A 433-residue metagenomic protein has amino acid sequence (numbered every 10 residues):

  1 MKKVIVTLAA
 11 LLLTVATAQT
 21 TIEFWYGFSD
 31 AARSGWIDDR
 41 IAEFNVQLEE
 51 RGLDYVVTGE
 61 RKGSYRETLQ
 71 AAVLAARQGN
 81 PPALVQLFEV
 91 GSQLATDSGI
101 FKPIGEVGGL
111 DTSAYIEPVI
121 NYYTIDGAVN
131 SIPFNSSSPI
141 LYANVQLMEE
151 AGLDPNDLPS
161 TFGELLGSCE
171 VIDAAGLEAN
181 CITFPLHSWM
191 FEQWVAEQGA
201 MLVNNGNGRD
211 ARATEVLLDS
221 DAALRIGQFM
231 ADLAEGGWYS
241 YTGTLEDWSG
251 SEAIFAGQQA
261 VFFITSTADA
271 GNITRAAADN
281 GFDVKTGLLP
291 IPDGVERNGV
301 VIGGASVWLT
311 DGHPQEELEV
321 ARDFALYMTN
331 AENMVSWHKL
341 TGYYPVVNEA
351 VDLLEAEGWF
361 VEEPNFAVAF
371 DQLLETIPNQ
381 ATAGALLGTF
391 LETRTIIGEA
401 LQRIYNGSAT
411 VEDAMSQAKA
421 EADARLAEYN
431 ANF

Functional and structural regions predicted by a protein language model:
E43, E50-P118, Y122-T124, E149-G152 (+6 more regions): Extracytoplasmic "Venus flytrap"/periplasmic binding protein-like
L74-A75, A83, D111-M148, A179-C181 (+2 more regions): A structural signal for short loop-to-beta-strand junctions that line the ligand-binding cleft of periplasmic/secreted
L87-I140, L166-S168, Q193-G199, D283-L288 (+2 more regions): Hinge/lid segment of periplasmic solute-binding proteins
K102-Y115, N121, L158, A200-R225 (+5 more regions): Short, solvent-exposed loop/beta-turn-alpha elements that line the ligand-binding surface or hinge of extracytoplasmic
D126, N130-F134, P139, G163-E215 (+2 more regions): Extracytoplasmic/periplasmic solute-binding protein
A151, G236, R275-V346, P378-T382 (+1 more regions): Extracytoplasmic/periplasmic substrate-recognition and gating elements
L166-E170, A211-T244: Glycine-centered hinge/linker elements that transmit conformational signals in sensory and ligand-binding systems
V284-L289, K339-E399, R403, Y429-F433: Long, aromatic- and glycine/proline-rich binding clefts that accommodate carbohydrate-like moieties
